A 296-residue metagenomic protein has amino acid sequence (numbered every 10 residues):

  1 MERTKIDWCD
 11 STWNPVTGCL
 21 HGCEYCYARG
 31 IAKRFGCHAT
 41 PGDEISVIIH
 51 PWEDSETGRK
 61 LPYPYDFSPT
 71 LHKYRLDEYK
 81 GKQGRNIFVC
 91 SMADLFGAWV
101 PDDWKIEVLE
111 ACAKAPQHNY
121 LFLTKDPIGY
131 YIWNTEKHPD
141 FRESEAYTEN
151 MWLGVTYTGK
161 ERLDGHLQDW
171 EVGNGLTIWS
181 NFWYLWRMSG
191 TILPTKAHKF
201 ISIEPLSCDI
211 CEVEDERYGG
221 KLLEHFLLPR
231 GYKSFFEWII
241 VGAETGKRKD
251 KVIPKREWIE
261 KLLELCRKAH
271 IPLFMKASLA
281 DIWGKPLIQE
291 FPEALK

Functional and structural regions predicted by a protein language model:
M1-I87: N-terminal [4Fe-4S]-dependent radical SAM core
Y25, G30-K33, C37-H38, T135 (+2 more regions): Short aromatic-enriched loop/helix-cap "lid" or pocket-rim segments at secondary-structure transitions that line
G42-I45, R256, K268, K285: Low-complexity, intrinsically disordered short peptide segments enriched in small/polar/basic residues
T57-G58, G175, G284: Intrinsic-disorder/low-complexity loop/linker signature
D66-P272, K276: Conserved AdoMet/S-adenosylmethionine-binding subsite of the radical SAM
L279-K296: C-terminal accessory extensions appended to soluble enzyme cores
